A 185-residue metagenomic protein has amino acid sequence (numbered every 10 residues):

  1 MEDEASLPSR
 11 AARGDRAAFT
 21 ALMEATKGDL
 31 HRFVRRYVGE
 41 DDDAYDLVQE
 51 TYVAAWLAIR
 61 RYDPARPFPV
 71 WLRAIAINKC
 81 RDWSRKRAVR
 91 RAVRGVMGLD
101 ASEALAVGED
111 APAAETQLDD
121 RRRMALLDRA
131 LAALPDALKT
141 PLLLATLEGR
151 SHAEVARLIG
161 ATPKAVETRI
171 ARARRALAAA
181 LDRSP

Functional and structural regions predicted by a protein language model:
M1-D29, R36, R175, A179: N-terminal module of bacterial RNA polymerase sigma factors
A12-A21, H31-E50, P163, R183-P185: Short, charged helix-capping/linker segments at alpha-helix termini
A12-R13, R36-G39, Y52-P67, K86-A88: Sigma70-family region 2
R13-R16, G108-L143, E148-L158, A178: Amphipathic alpha-helical segment used for protein-protein interaction
K27, Q49-W56, R66-K86, R174: Σ70-family region 2.3-2.4 aromatic/basic alpha-helix that recognizes the −10 promoter and nucleates DNA melting
V70, I77, R81, L138 (+3 more regions): DNA-recognition helix of helix-turn-helix
S84-G108: Short, basic/polar amphipathic helix motif occurring as a linker/hinge flanking DNA-binding modules in transcription
